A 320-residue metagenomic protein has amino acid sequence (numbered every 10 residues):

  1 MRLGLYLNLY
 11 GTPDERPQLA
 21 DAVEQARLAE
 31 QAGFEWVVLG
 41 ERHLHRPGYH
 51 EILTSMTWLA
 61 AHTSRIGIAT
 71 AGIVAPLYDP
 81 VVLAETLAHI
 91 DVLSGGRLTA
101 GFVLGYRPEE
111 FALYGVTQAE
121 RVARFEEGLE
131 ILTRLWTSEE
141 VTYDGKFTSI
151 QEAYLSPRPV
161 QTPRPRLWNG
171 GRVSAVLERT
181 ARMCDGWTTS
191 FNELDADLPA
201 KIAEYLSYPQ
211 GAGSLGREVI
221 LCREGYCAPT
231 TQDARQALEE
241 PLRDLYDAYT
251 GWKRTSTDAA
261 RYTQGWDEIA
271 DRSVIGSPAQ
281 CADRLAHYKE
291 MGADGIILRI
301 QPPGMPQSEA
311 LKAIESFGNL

Functional and structural regions predicted by a protein language model:
M1-I68, T162-P165: N-terminal beta1-alpha1-beta2 module of alpha/beta enzyme domains
L3-L7, V37-L39, G67-A71, L98-F102 (+4 more regions): Hydrophobic faces of well-ordered beta-strands that scaffold small-molecule active sites in alpha/beta enzyme cores
G4, A119-L155, L194-D294, G304-Q307: An alpha-helical appendage that flanks or caps ligand/catalytic pockets
Y6-L19, A71-V81, Q161-R172, G225-A228 (+1 more regions): Active-site mouth loops of central-metabolism enzymes
R16-A29, T86, N169-R179, P278-H287: Short, acidic/polar
A32, L93, R182-M183, M291-A293: Structural motif
R46-G72, R124-I131, L135, L311-L320: Alpha-helix-loop-beta-strand connector modules within alpha/beta enzyme cores
D79-M183, D195-L206, Q210-G213: Internal, glycine-rich beta/alpha segment that forms the wall or movable "lid" of small-molecule/cofactor binding
